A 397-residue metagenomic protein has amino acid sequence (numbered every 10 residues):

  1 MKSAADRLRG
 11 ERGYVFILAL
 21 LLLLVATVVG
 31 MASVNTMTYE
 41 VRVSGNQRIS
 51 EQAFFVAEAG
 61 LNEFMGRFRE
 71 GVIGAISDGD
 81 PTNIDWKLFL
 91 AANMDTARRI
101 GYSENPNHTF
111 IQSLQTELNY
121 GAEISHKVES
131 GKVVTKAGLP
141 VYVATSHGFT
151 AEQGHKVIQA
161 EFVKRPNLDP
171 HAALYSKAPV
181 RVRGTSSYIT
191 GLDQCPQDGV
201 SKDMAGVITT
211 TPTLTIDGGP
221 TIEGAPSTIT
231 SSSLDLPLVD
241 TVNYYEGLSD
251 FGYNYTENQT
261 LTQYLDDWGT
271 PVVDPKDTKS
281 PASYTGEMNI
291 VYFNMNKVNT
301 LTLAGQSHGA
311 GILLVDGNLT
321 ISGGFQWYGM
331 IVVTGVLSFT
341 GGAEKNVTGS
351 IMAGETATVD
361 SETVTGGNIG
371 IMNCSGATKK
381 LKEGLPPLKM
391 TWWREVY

Functional and structural regions predicted by a protein language model:
K2-R181, C195-P196, S201-D203, K379-Y397: Beta-strand/loop motifs with alternating small/hydrophobic and polar/acidic residues, enriched in the first structured
E58-G60, L90, T96-F110, V242 (+5 more regions): N-terminal, intrinsically disordered low-complexity tails/presequences enriched in Lys/Ser/Pro and small residues
G66, L118-Q259, T285, N294-Y397: Short, ordered "entry" segments at domain starts
Q263-S307: N-terminal domain-start segments of secreted/luminal proteins
